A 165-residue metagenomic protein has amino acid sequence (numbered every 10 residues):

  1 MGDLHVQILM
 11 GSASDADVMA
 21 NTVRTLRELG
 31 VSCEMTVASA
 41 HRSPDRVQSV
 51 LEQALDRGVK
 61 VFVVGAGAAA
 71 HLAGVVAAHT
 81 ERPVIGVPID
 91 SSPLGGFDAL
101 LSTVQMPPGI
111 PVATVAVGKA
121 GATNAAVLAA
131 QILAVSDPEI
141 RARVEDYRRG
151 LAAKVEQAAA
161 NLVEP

Functional and structural regions predicted by a protein language model:
G2-R42: Glycine-rich phosphate/diphosphate-binding loop of Rossmann-like nucleotide-binding domains
L4, D17, M35, D45 (+3 more regions): Acidic, glycine/proline-rich low-complexity segments that act as flexible tails and inter-domain linkers
L4, M10-D17, N21, F97-P165: C-terminal binding/interaction regions
H5-S12, E34-T36, F62-V64, I85 (+1 more regions): Short glycine-rich or small-residue beta-strand-to-loop segments that form or flank ligand, phosphate, metal/Fe-S
A13, A38-A40, G67-A68, I89-S92 (+1 more regions): Short, ordered loop/turn segments at secondary-structure junctions
D15-A20, P44-V47, A66-V75, L94-F97 (+1 more regions): Short glycine/serine/threonine-rich phosphate/pyrophosphate-binding segments that cradle anionic phosphate groups
M35-D56: N-terminal beta-loop-helix "entrance" segment that forms/cooperates in small-molecule cofactor or anionic ligand
V50-P88, S92: Glycine-rich phosphate-binding loop
